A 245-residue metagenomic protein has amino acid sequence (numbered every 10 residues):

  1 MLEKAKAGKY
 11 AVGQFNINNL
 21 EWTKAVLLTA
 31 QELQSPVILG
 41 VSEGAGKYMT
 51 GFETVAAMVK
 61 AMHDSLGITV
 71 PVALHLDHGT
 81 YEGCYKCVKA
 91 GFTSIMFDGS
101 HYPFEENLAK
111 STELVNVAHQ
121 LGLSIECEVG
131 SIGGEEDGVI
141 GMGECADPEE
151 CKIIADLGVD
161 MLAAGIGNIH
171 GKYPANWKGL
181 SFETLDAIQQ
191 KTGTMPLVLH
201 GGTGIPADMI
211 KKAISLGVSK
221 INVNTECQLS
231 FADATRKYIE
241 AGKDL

Functional and structural regions predicted by a protein language model:
M1-G13, L245: Generic N-terminal amphipathic, Lys/Arg-enriched alpha-helix
M1-K4, N19-A45, T50-T69, H78-M195 (+4 more regions): Alpha/beta enzyme core
Q14, P206: Metal-dependent phosphohydrolase cores
L199-T203: Glycine-rich beta-strand-to-loop/alpha-helix junction loops that act as flexible
